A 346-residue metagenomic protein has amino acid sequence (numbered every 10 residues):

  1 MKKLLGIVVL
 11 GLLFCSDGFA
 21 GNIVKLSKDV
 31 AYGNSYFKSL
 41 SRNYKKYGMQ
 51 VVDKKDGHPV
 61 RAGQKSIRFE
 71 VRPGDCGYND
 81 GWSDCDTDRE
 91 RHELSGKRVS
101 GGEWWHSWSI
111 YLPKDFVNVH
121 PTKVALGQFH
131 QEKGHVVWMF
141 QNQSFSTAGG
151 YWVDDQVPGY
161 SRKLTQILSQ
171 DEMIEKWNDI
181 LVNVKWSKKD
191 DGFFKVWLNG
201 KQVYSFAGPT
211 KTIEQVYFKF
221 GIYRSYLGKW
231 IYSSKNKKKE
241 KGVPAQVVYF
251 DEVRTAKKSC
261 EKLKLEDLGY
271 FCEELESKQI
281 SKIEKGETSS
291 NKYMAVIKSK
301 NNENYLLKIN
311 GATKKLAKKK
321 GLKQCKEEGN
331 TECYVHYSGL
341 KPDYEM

Functional and structural regions predicted by a protein language model:
L4-F14: Sec-dependent N-terminal signal peptides
V9, S169, G242, L306 (+1 more regions): Generic anion/oxyanion-binding catalytic loop in active/binding sites
A20-S281: Low-complexity, Ser/Thr/Pro/Gly-rich disordered linker/stalk regions
Q279-M346: Secreted/extracellular ectodomain signature
